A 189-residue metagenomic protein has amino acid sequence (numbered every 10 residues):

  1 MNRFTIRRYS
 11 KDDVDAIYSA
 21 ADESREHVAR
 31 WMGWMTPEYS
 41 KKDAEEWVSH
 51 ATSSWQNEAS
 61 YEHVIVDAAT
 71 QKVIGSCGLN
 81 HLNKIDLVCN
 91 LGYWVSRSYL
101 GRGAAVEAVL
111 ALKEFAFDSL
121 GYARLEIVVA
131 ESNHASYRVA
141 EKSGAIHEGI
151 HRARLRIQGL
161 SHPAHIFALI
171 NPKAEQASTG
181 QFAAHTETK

Functional and structural regions predicted by a protein language model:
M1-A16, A20-H27, E62-K189: Acyl-donor (CoA/ACP) binding surface of acyl/acetyltransferases
A29-H50: Conserved GNAT-fold acetyl-CoA-binding loop/helix
W31, M35, E58-E62, A123: Short, polar/charged, Gly/Pro-enriched helix-capping and turn/loop motifs at alpha-helix termini and inter-helix linkers
T36-Y39, T52, S60, Y99: Intrinsically disordered, low-complexity regulatory segments enriched in acidic/serine/proline/glutamine/glycine
Y39-S40, W55, G159, A174: A short hydrophobic/aromatic micro-motif that marks alpha-helical segments and, especially, helix-coil
S53-E58, A145: Short loop/turn motifs at secondary-structure junctions and domain boundaries
